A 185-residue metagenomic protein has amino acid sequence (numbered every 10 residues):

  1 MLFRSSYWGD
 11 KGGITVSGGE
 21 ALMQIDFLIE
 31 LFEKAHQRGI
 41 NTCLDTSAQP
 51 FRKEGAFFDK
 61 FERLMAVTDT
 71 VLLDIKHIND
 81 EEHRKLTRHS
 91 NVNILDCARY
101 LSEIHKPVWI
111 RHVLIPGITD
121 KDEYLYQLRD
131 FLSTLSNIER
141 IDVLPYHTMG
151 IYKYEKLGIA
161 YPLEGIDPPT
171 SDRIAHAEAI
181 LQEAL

Functional and structural regions predicted by a protein language model:
F3-Q24, F32-F57, L64-I94, I141: Core AdoMet radical
S5, S102, W109, L114-L185: Auxiliary Fe-S-binding modules of radical SAM enzymes
D26-Q37, D59-R63, N93-D96, Y100-E103 (+3 more regions): Alpha-helical scaffolding segments of alpha/beta enzyme cores, especially the outer helices of TIM-barrel or partial
G39-T42, V67-V71, D96-R99, T134-N137 (+1 more regions): Glycine-rich loops and low-complexity Gly/Arg-rich segments that provide flexible linkers or classic glycine-based
G55-F58, K85-L86, K121-E123, K153-Y154: Short secondary-structure transition/capping segments
V67, I104-K106: Short, proline-enriched alpha-helix->beta-strand connector loops that line the catalytic pocket of alpha/beta-hydrolase
H83-L101, V108-I115: A short alpha/beta connector and helix-capping loop motif
